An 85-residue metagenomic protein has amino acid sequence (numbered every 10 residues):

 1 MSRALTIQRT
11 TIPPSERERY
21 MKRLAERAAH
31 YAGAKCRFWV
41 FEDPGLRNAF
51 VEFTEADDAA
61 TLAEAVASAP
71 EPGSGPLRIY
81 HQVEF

Functional and structural regions predicted by a protein language model:
M1-F85: Short S/T/G/P-rich N-terminal loop/turn motif that feeds into the first structured element of a domain
